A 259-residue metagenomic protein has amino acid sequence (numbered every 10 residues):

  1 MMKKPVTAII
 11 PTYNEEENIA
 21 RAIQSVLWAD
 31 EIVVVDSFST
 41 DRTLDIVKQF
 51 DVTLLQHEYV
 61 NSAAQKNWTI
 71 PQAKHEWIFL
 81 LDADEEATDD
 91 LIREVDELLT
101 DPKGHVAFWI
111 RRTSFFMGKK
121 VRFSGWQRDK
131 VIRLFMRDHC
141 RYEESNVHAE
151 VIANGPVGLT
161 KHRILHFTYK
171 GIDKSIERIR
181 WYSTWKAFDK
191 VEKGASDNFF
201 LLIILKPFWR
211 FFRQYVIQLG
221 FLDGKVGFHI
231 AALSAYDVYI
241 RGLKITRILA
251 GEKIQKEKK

Functional and structural regions predicted by a protein language model:
K3, A73-E76: Active-site acidic short loop of glycosyltransferases
P5-T7: Cell-envelope/extracellular polymer assembly enzymes that use nucleotide-activated donors
I9-E31: Short, well-formed alpha-helical segments that are part of the catalytic scaffolds of diverse glycosyltransferases
N18-A20, D41-F50, D90-L91: Acidic helix N-cap motif at the loop->helix transition within catalytic regions of sugar-transfer enzymes
S25, D36-D45, D82: A conserved acidic beta->alpha catalytic loop
W28, F50-D51, A153: Short, structured coil segments at secondary-structure junctions
L44-K74: Conserved donor nucleotide-binding strand/loop of the catalytic core
N67-I70, W77, L81, T88-G251: Catalytic-site signature of metal-activated, phosphate-bearing donor transferases, centered on the GT-A/GT-A-like
